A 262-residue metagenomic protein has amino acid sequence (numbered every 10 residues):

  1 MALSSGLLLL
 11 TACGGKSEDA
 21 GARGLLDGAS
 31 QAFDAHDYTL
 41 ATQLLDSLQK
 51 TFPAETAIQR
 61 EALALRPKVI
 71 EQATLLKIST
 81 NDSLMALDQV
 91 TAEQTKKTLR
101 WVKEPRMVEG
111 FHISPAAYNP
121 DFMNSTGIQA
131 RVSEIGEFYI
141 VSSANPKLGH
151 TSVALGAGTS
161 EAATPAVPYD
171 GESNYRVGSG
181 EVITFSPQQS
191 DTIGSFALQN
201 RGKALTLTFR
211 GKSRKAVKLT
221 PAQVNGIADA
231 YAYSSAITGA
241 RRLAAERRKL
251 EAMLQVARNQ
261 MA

Functional and structural regions predicted by a protein language model:
L9-A12: C-terminal motif of bacterial Sec signal peptides marking the signal peptidase cleavage site
G14-A20: Bacterial lipoprotein signal-peptidase II cleavage site
L26, A32-D34: Hydrophobic/aromatic side-chain positions at a characteristic register within alpha-helices of tetratricopeptide repeats
Y38-T39: TPR-repeat structural position
Q49-E61: Short solvent-exposed coil/turn linkers within tandem alpha-helical repeat scaffolds
L65-K96, P105-V108: Alpha-helical linker/edge segments of TPR/alpha-solenoid repeat scaffolds and analogous pre-/post-domain helices
V177-D191, G202-A262: Internal interaction segment
